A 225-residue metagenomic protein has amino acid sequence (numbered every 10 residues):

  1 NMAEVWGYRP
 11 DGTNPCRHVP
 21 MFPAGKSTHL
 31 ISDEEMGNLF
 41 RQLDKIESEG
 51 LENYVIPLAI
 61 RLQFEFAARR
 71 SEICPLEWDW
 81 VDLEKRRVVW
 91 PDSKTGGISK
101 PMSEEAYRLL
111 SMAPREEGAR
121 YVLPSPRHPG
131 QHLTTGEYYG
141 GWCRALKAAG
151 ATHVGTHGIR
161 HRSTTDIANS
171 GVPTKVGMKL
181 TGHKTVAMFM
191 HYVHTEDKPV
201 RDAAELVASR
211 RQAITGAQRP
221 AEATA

Functional and structural regions predicted by a protein language model:
N1-A3, R17-V19, M102, Y138: Non-catalytic DNA-binding core/recognition domains of DNA-processing enzymes
V5, R61, E65-E72, L146 (+2 more regions): C-terminal catalytic core of tyrosine-transesterase DNA break-rejoin enzymes
V5-R70, C74-P75, E84, K94-T95 (+4 more regions): Basic, Lys/Arg- and aromatic-enriched nucleic-acid-binding interface segment
L30, V89-G96, Y107, T181-L206: Catalytic-site neighborhood detector that most strongly recognizes the C-terminal catalytic loop/helix of tyrosine
E34-G37, I56, P101-T152, A225: Active-site/catalytic core of tyrosine-dependent DNA strand-transfer enzymes
R41, K45-E49, K85, M112-G118 (+3 more regions): C-terminal secondary-structure termini that scaffold catalytic or DNA-interacting sites
N53-P57, T135-Y138, T152-G171: Short basic/aromatic active-site micro-motif
W80-R87, H153, V172-H191, I214-T224: Short, polar N-cap/turn motifs at the start of nucleic acid-interacting alpha helices
